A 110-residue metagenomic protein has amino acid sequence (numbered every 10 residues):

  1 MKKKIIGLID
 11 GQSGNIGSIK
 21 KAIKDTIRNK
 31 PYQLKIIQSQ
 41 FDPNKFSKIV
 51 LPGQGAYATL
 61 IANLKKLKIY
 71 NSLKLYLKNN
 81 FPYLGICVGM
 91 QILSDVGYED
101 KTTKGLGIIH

Functional and structural regions predicted by a protein language model:
M1-P82, V88: N-terminal beta1-alpha1 cap of cysteine-dependent amidohydrolase-like domains
G17, Q91, G107: Active-site phosphate/pyrophosphate-handling residues
L60, L93-V96: Residues that scaffold the ATP/ADP-binding catalytic core of kinase and kinase-like folds
C87, Q91-L93: Glycine-rich nucleophile elbow surrounding the catalytic serine of serine-hydrolase chemistry
D95-H110: A conserved active-site-flanking secondary-structure segment within enzyme catalytic domains
